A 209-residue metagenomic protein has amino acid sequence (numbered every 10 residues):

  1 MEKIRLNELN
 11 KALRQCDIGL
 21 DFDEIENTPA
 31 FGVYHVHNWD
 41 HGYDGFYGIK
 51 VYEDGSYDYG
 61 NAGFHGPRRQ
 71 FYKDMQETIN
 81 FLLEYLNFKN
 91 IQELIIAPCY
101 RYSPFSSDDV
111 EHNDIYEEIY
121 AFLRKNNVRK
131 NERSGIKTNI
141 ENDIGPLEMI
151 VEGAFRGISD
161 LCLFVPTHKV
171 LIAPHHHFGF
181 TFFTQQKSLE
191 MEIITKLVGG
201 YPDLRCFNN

Functional and structural regions predicted by a protein language model:
M1-G179, T184-N209: Structured alpha/beta or helical-core interaction and ligand-binding surfaces enriched in interleaved
